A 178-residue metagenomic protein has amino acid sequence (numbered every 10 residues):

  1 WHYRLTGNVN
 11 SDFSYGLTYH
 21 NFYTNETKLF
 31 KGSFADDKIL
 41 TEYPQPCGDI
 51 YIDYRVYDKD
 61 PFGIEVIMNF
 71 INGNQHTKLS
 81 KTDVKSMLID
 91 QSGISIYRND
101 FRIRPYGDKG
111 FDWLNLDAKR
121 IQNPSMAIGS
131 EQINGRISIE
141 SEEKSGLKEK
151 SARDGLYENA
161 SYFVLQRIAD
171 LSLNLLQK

Functional and structural regions predicted by a protein language model:
W1-G32: GHKL-type ATPase core
G16, F22-L29, L40-K178: Charged regulatory segments coupled to nucleotide-binding catalytic modules in large multidomain enzymes
